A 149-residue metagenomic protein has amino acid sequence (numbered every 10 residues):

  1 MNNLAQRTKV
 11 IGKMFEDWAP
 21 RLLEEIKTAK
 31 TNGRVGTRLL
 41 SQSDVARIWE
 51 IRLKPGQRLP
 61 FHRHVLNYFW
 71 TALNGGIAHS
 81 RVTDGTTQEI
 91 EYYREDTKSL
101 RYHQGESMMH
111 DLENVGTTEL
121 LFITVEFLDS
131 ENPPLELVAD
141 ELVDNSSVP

Functional and structural regions predicted by a protein language model:
M1-R47, S80-V82, T87-M109, T117 (+1 more regions): A short, N-terminal "cap"/entry segment at the start of jelly-roll beta-barrel domains of the cupin/DSBH fold
I48-E50, V65: Beta-strand-rich N-terminal accessory domains
L53-G56, E95: Tight coil/turn sites that cap or link beta-strands
H62-V65, H110, N114: His-enriched metal-coordination microenvironments in redox/metal-binding proteins
H64-G85: Glycine- and acidic-residue-biased ligand/ion/polar-headgroup-sensing regions
